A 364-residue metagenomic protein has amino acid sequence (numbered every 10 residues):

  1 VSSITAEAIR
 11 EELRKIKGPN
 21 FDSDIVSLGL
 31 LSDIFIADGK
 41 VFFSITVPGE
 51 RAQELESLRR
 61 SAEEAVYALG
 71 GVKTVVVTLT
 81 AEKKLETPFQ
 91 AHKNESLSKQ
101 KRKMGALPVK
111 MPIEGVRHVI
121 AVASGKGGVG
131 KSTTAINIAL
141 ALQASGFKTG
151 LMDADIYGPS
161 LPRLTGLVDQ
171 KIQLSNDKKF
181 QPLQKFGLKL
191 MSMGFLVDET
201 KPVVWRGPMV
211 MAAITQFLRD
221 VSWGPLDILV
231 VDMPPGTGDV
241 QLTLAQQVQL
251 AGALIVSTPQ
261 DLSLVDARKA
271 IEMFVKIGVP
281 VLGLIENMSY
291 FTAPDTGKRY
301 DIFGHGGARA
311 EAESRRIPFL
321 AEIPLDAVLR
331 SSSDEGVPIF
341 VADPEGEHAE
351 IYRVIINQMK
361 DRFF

Functional and structural regions predicted by a protein language model:
V1-E12: N-terminal presequence-like segments and adjacent domain-start helices
N20-S44, I323: Short edge beta-strands and adjacent turn/loop segments
S27-L30, P48, E56-A123: Extreme N-terminal, non-catalytic leader segments that precede Walker-type/kinase nucleotide-binding cores
H118-I156, I271: Walker A/P-loop phosphate-binding motif and the immediately C-terminal alpha-helix
L142-W205, M211, L218: Phosphate-binding loop that captures ATP/GTP phosphates
M191, I214, M233, Q246 (+1 more regions): Glycine-rich phosphate-binding loops of nucleotide-dependent enzymes
W223, D227-S332: Conserved catalytic-core segment of NTP-binding enzymes
E335-G346: C-terminal boundary of histidine-terminating zinc-finger modules
